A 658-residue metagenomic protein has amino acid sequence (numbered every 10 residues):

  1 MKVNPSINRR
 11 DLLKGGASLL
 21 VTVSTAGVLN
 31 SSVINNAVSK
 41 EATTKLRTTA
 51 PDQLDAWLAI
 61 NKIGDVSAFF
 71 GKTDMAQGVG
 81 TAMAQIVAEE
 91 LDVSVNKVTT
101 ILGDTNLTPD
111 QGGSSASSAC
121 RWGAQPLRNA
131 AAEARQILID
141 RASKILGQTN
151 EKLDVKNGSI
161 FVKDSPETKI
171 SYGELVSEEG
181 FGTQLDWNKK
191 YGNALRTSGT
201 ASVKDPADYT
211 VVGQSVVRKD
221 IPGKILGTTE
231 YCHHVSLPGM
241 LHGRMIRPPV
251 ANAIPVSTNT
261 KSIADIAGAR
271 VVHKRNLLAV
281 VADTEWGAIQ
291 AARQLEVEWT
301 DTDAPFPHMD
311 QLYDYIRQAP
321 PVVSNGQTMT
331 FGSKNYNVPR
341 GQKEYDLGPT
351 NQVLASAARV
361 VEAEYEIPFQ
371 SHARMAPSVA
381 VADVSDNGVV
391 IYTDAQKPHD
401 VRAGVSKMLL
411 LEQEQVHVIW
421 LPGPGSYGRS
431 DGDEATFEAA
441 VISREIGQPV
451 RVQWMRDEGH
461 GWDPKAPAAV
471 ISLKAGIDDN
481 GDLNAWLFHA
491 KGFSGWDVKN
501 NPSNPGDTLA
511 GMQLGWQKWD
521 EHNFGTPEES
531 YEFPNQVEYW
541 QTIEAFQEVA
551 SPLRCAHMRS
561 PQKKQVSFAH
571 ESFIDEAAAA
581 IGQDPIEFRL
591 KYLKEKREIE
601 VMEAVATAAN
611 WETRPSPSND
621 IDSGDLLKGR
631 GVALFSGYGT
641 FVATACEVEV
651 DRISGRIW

Functional and structural regions predicted by a protein language model:
K2-L20: N-terminal secretory signal peptides and thylakoid transit peptides that target proteins across membranes
V3, D65-I86, V95-A132, Q136 (+8 more regions): Short, surface-exposed loop/turn segments at secondary-structure boundaries that line and modulate
V3-S6, G27-S67, D620: C-terminal segment of N-terminal export signals and the immediately downstream linker at the start of the mature
V38-T44, T48, Q53, A88-E90 (+2 more regions): Flexible, low-hydrophobicity surface segments
D55-A59, V87-L91, A380-V384, A403-Q415 (+7 more regions): Proline/glycine-anchored alpha-helix kink/cap motifs
C120-G123, S177, F181-H234, Y336-A380 (+2 more regions): Glycine-rich loop/linker segments at domain edges
T258-K261, P552, H557-K591, E595 (+1 more regions): Long hydrophobic segments that form regular secondary structure
I367-F369, K591-V650: Accessory "access/gating" subregions that flank catalytic or transport cores
